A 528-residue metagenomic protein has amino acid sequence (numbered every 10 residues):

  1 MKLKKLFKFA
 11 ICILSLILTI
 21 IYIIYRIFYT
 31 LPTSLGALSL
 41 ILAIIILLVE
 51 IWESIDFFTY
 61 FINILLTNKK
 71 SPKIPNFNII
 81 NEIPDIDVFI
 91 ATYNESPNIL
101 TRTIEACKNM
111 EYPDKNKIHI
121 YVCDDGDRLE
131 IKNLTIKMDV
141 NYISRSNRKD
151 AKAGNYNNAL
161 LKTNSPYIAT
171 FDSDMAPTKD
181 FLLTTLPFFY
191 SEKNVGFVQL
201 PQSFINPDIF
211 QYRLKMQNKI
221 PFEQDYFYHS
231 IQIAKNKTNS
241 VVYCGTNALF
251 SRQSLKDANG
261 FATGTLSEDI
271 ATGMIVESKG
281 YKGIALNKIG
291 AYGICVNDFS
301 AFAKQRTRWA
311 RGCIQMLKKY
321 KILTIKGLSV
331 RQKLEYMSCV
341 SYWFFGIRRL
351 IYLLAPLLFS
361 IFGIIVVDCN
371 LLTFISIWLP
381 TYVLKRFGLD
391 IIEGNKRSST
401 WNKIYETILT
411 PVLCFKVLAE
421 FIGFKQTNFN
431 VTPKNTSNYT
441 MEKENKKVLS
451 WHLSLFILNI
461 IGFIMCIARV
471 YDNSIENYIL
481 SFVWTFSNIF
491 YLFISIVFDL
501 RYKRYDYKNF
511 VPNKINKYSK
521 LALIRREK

Functional and structural regions predicted by a protein language model:
M1-E82, T135, F345-R349, Y471-Y507 (+1 more regions): N-terminal membrane-anchoring/stem segments of glycan-assembly enzymes
M1-I13, P32-A43, L65-N78, T238 (+1 more regions): Basic/Trp-rich segment in TM-proximal cytosolic loops or flexible interdomain/linker regions
P84-F89, H119, K256, A271: Cell-envelope/extracellular polymer assembly enzymes that use nucleotide-activated donors
T103-K117: Short, acidic, metal-binding catalytic loop of nucleotide-sugar glycosyltransferases
C123-I131, N147-R148: A conserved acidic beta->alpha catalytic loop
S144-Y167, K179-L266, E277-S278, F299-S338: Long helical/loop segments within the catalytic core of UDP-sugar-dependent glycosyltransferases, especially the large
G264, G273-A291: Catalytic donor-sugar/metal-binding loop of nucleotide-sugar-dependent glycosyltransferases
